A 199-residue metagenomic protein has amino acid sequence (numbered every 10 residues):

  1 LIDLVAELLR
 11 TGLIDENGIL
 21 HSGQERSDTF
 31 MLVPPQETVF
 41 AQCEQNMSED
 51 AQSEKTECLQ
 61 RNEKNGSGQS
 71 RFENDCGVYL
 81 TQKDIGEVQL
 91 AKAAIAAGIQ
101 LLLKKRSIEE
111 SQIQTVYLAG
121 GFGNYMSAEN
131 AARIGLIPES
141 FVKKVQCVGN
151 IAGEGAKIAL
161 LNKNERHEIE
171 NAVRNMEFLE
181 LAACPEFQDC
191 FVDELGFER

Functional and structural regions predicted by a protein language model:
L1-E44, F72-R199: Helical "lid/coupling" subdomains associated with nucleotide-phosphate turnover
Q36-C76: Intrinsically disordered, low-complexity terminal tails and inter-domain linkers enriched for S/T/G/P/D/E
